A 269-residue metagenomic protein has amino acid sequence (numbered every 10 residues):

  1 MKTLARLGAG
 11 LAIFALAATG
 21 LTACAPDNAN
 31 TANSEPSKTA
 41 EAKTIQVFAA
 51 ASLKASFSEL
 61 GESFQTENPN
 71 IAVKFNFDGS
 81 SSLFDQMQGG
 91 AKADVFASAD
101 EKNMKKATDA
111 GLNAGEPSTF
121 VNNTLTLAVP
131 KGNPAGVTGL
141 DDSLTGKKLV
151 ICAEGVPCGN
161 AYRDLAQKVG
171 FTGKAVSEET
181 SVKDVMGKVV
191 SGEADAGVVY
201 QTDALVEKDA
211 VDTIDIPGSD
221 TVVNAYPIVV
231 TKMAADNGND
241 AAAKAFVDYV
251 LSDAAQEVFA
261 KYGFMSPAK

Functional and structural regions predicted by a protein language model:
M1-T22: Sec-dependent bacterial lipoprotein signal peptides
T3, G20, C24-L53, S58-E62 (+5 more regions): Exported/periplasmic ABC-transporter solute-binding proteins
L16-A18, M87, L205: Ubiquitous "structural anchor" signal
N70-G79: A short beta-strand-loop structural module common to alpha/beta enzyme folds
I71-A72, A114, G173, V211: Secondary-structure boundary/capping positions in well-ordered alpha/beta enzyme cores
V73-K74, F84-D142: Glycine/small-residue-rich loop that forms an oxyanion/phosphate-binding "nest" at active or ligand-binding sites
